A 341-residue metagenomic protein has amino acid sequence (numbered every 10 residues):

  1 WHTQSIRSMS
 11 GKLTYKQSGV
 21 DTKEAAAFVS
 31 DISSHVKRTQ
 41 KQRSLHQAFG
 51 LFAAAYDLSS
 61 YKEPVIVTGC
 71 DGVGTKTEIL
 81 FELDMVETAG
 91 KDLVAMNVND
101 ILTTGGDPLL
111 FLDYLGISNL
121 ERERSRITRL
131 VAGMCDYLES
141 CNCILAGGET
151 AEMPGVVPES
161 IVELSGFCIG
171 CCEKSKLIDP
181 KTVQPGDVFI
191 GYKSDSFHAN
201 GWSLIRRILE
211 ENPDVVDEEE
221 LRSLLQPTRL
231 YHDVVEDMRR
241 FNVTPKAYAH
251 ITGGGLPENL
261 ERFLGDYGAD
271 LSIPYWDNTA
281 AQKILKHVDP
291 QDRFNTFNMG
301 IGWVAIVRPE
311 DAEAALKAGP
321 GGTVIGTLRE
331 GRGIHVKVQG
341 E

Functional and structural regions predicted by a protein language model:
S10-G19, S34, S125-I144, V157-V162 (+2 more regions): Glycine-/charge-enriched secondary-structure boundary and capping motifs
V29, K62, G74, E152 (+2 more regions): Residue-level detector of flexible, active-site-proximal loop/helix-junction positions within diverse enzyme catalytic
S34-D195: Glycine-rich phosphate/pyrophosphate-binding loop regions near the starts of catalytic domains
E163, K176-L221, P257: Short, acidic (Asp/Glu-rich) active-site segment that either coordinates a divalent metal cofactor
